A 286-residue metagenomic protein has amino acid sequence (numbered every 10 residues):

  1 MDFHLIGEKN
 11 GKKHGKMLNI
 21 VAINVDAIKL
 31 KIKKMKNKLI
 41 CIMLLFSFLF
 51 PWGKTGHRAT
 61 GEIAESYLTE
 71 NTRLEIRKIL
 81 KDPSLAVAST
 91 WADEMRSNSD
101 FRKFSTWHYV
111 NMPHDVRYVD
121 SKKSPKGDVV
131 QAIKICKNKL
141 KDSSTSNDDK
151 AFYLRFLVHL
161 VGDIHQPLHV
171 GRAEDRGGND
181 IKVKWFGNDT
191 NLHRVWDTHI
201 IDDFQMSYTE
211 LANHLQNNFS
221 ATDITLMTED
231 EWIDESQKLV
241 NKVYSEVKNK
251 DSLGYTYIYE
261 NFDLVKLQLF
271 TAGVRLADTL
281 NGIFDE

Functional and structural regions predicted by a protein language model:
M1-H4, M17, I23-T55, A59: Bacterial Sec-dependent N-terminal signal peptides
D2-E8, L154: N-terminal hydrophobic alpha-helix used for membrane targeting or insertion
W52-L160, P167, R172-E286: N-terminal, motif-rich segments that launch catalysis or mediate targeting to/interaction with membranes, typified by
